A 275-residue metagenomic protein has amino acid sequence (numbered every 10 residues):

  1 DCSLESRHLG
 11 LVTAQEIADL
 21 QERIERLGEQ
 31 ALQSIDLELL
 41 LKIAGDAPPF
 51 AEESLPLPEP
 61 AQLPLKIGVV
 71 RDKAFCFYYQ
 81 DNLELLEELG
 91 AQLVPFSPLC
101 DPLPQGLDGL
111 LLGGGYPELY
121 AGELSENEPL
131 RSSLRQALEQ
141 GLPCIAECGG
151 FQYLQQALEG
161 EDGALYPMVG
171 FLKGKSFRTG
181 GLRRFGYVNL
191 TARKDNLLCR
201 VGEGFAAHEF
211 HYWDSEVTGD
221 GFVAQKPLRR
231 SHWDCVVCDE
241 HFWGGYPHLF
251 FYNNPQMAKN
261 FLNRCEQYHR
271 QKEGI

Functional and structural regions predicted by a protein language model:
D1-E59: Internal gly/pro-rich beta-alpha loop/helix module that stabilizes soluble enzyme cofactors or their anionic handles
S3-V12, Q80-N82, G122, Q156-A157 (+1 more regions): Short acidic, glycine/serine/threonine-rich loops at helix termini
L27-L37, I43-A47, L89, F96-L99 (+6 more regions): Change "in soluble alpha/beta enzymes" to "in soluble alpha/beta proteins
P49-P56, V94-C100, L154-Q156, T191-L197 (+1 more regions): Glycine-rich, charged/polar anion/phosphate-binding loops that engage phosphate groups from diverse ligands
A61-L63, F75-V94, R178, F185-I275: C-terminal and late-domain segments of enzyme folds
L63-E139: Phosphate-binding active sites in nucleotide-utilizing proteins
R71, S97-P98, G113-Y116, C148-F151 (+5 more regions): Active-site proximal loops enriched in glycine and acidic residues that flank catalytic Cys/His/Asp and coordinate
L93, P117-L197: Cysteine-nucleophile active-site neighborhood
